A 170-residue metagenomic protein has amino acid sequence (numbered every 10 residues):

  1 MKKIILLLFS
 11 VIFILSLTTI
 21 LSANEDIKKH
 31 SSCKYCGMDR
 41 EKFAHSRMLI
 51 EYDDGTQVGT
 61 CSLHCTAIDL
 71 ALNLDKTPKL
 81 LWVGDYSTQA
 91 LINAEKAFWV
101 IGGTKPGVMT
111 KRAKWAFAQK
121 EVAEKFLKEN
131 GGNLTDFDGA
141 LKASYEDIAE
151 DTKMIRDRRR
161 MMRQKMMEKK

Functional and structural regions predicted by a protein language model:
M1-A23: N-terminal export/membrane-targeting signals
L21-K170: Intrinsically disordered, low-complexity terminal tails/loops enriched in metal-binding residues
